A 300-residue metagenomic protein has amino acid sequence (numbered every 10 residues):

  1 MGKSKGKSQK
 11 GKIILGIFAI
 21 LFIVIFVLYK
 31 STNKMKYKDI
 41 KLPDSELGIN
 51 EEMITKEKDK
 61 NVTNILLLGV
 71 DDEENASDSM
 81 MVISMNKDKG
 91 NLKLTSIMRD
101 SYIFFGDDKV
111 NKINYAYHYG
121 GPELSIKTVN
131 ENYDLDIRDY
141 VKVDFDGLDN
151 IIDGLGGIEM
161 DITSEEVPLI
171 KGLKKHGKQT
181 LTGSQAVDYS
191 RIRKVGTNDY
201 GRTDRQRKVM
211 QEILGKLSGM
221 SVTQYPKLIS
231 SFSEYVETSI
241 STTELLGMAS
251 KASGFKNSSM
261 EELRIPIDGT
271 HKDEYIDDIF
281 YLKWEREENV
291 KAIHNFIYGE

Functional and structural regions predicted by a protein language model:
G2-K5, G11-K12, G16-F18, F22-E300: Non-catalytic, solvent-exposed segments at the cell envelope interface
